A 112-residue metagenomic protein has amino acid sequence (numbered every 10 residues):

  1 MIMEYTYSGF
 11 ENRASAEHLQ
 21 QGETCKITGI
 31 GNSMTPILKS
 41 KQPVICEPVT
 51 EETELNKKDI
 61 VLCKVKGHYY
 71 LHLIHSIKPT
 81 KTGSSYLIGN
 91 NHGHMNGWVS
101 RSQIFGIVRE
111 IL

Functional and structural regions predicted by a protein language model:
M1-L112: Extended hydrophobic leader/signal-anchor segments used for secretion and membrane insertion
